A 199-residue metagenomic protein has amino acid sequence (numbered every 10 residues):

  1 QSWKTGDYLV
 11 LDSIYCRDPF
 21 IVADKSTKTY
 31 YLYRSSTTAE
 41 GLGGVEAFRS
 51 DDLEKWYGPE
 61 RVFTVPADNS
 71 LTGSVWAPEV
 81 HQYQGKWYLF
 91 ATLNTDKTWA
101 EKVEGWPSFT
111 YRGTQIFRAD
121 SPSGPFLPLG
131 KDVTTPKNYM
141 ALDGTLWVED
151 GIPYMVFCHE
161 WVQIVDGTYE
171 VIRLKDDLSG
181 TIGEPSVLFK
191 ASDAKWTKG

Functional and structural regions predicted by a protein language model:
Q1-G199: Carbohydrate-active catalytic/glycan-binding domains of CAZyme proteins, especially the secreted or lumenal ectodomains
